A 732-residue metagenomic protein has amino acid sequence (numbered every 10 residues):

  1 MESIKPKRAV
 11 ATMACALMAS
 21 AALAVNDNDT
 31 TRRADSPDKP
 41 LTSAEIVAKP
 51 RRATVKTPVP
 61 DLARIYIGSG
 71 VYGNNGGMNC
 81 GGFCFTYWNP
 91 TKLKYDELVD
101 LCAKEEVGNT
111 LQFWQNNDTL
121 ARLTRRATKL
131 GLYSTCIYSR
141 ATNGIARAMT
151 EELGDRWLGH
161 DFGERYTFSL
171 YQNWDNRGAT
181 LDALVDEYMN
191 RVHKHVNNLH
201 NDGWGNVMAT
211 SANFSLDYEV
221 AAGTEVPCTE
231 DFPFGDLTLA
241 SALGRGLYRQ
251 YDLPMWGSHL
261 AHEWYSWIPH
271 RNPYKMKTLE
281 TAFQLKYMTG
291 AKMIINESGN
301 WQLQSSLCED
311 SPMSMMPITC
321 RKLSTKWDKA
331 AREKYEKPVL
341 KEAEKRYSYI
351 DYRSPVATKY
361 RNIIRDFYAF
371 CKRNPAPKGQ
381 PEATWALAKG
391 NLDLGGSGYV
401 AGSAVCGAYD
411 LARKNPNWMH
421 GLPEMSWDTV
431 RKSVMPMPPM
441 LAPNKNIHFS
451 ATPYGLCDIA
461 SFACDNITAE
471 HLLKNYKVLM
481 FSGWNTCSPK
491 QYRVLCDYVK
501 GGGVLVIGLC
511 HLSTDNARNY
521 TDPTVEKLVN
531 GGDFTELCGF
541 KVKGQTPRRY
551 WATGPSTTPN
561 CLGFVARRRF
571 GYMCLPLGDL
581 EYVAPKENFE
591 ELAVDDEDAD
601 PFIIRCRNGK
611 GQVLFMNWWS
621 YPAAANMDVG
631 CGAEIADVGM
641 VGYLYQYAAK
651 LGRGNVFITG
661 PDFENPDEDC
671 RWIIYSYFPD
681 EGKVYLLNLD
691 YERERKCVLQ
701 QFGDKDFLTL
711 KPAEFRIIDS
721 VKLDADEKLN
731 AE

Functional and structural regions predicted by a protein language model:
M18-S20, A24-R125, Y133, A148-F162 (+4 more regions): Mature N-terminal, pre-catalytic/accessory segment of carbohydrate-active enzymes
P50-P58, I65-N75, G81, D328-N475: Aromatic-Pro/Gly-enriched surface loop or interdomain linker that acts as a lid/target-recognition segment
K92-A103, W114-A121, R125-T128, M425-T524 (+1 more regions): Helical hinge/lid and interdomain linker segments adjacent to catalytic or ligand-binding clefts that mediate domain
I145, M149-E152, N198-L243, Y265-Y274: Substrate-binding cleft/loops of secretory-pathway carbohydrate-active enzymes
T224, R245-M276, Q302-S305, R346: Active-site clefts of carbohydrate-active enzymes
Q380-H420, K474, C496, D600-G632 (+2 more regions): Carbohydrate-binding surface patches
N485-F570: A glycine-rich, often tryptophan-bearing local segment used as a flexible ligand/cofactor-contacting loop or short
T514, T546-G609, Y621-N626, G652-Q701: Catalytic beta-strand/loop cores that center a nucleophilic Ser/Cys/Thr and support acyl-enzyme chemistry
